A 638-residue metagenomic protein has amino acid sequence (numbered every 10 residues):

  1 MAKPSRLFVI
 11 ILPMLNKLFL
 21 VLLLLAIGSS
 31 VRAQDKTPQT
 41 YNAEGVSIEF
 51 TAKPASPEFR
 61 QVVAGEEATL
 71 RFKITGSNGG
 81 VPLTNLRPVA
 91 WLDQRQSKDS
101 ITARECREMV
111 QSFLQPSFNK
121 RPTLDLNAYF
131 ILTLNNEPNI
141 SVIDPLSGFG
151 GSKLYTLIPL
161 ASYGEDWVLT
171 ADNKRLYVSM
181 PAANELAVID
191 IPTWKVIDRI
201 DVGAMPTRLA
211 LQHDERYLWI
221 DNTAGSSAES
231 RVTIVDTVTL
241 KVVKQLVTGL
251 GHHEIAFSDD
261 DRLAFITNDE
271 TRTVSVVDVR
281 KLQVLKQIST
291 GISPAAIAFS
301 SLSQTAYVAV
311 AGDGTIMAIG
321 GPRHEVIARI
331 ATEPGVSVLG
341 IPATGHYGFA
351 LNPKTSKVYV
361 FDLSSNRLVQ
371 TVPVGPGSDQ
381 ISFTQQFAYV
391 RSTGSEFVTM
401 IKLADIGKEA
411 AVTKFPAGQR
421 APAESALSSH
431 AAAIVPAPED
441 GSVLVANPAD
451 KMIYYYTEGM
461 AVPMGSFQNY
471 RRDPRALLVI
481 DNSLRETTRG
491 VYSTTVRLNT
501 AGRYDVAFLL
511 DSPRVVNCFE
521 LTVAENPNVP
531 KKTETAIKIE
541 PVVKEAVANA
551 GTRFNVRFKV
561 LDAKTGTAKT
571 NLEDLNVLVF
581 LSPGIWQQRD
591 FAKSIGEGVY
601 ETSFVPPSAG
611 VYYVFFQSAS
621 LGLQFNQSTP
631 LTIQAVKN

Functional and structural regions predicted by a protein language model:
R6, L15-V21: Sec-dependent signal peptide recognition, specifically the positively charged N-region followed immediately by
V9-I11: Short, positively charged and aromatic/hydrophobic N-terminal segments
L23-V31: Hydrophobic h-region of N-terminal signal peptides that target proteins for export in Gram-negative bacteria
Q34-P513, N517-T522, T533-N555, A563-N571 (+2 more regions): Predominantly soluble domains enriched in secretory-pathway, periplasmic, or organellar proteins
K153, G584-D590: Surface-exposed loop/edge segments in extracytoplasmic proteins
L510-R514, F616-G622: Enriched for extracellular/lumenal, surface-exposed ectodomains of secreted and cell-surface proteins
V516-E525, Q624-A635: Edge beta-strands of extracellular beta-sandwich domains
V577-L581: Conserved aromatic beta-strand anchor motif in extracellular beta-sandwich/beta-rich domains
